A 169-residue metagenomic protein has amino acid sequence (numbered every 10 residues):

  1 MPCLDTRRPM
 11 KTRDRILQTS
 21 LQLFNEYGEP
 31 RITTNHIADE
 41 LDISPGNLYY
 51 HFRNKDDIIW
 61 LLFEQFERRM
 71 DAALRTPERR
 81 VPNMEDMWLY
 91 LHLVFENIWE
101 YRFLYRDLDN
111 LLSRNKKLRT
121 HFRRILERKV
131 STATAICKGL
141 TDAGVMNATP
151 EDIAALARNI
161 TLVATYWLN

Functional and structural regions predicted by a protein language model:
M1-K11: N-terminal intrinsically disordered/low-complexity leader segments
R15, T19, L23-D57, L61: Helix-turn-helix
E64-M70: Short, basic, alpha-helical segments at the C-terminal edge of helix-turn-helix-like DNA-binding modules
L74-P77, Y105-L112, L140, G144 (+1 more regions): Secondary-structure edge/capping motif, primarily at the C-terminal ends of alpha-helices and the immediately following
R75-F103: Hydrophobic alpha-helical connector segments
I98-T120, T134-K138: Amphipathic alpha-helical segments used for helix-helix packing
K117-A143, E151-N169: Amphipathic alpha-helical packing segments from all-alpha helical-bundle domains
